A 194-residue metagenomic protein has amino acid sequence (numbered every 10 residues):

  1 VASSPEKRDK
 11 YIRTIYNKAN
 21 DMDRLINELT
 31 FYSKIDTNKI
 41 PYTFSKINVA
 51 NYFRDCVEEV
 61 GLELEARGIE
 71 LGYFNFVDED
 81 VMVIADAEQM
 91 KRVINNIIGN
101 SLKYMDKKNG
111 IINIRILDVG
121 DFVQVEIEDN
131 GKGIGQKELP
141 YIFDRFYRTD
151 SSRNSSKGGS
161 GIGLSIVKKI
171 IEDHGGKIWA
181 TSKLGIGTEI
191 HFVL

Functional and structural regions predicted by a protein language model:
S3, T37-Y42, D80-A85: Conserved micro-motifs of the catalytic ATP-binding
N17-M22: Short alpha-helical segment of the dimerization/phosphotransfer core of two-component systems
T43-G61, I116: A conserved beta-strand-to-alpha-helix junction within the catalytic ATP-binding
I111-D121: Short beta-strand/loop element within the Bergerat-fold HATPase_c
D129: Acidic ATP/Mg2+-coordinating residue in the GHKL
I134-R148: Short conserved segment of the HATPase_c
G175-G176: Conserved glycine-rich
